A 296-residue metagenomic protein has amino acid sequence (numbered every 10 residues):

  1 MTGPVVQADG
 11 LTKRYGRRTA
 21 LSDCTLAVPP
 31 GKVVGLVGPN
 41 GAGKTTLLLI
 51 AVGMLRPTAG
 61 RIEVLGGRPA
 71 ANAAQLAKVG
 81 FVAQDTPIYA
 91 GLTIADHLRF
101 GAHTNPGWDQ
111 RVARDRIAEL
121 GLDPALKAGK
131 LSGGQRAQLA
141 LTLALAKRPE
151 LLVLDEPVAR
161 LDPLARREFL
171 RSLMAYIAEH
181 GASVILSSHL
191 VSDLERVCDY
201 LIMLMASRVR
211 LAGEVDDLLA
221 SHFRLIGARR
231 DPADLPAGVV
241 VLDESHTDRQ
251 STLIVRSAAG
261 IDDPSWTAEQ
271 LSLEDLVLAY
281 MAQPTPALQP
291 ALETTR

Functional and structural regions predicted by a protein language model:
V37-P39: The feature captures the beta-strand-to-loop junction immediately N-terminal to the Walker
V52: Helix-to-loop junction immediately C-terminal to a conserved catalytic motif
A59-Q75: Conserved ABC transporter NBD signature motif
A83-L139: ABC-family P-loop ATPase nucleotide-binding domains
L152-E156, L161: Catalytic Walker B motif of ABC-type/P-loop ATPase nucleotide-binding domains
L170-V255: ABC transporter nucleotide-binding domain
